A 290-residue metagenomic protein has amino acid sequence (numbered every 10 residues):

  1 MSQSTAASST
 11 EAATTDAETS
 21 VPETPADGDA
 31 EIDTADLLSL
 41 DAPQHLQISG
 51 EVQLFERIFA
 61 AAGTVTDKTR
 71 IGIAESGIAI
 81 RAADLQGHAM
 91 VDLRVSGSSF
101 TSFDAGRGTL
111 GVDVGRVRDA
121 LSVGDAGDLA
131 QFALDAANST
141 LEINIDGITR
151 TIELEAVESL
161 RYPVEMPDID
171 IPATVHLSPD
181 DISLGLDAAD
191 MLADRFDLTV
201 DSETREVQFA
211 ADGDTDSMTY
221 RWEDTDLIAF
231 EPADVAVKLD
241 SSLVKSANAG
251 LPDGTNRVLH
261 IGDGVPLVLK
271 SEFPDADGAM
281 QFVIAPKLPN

Functional and structural regions predicted by a protein language model:
S2-E56, A60, E75-D181, D187-A188 (+1 more regions): DNA polymerase sliding clamps and clamp-related checkpoint/processivity subunits
V65-T66: An N-terminal domain-cap segment
T69-G72: A short, Trp-centered hydrophobic/proline-enriched beta-strand micro-motif
L198: Polyanion-binding surfaces on beta-sheet-dominated domains and ring/shell assemblies
